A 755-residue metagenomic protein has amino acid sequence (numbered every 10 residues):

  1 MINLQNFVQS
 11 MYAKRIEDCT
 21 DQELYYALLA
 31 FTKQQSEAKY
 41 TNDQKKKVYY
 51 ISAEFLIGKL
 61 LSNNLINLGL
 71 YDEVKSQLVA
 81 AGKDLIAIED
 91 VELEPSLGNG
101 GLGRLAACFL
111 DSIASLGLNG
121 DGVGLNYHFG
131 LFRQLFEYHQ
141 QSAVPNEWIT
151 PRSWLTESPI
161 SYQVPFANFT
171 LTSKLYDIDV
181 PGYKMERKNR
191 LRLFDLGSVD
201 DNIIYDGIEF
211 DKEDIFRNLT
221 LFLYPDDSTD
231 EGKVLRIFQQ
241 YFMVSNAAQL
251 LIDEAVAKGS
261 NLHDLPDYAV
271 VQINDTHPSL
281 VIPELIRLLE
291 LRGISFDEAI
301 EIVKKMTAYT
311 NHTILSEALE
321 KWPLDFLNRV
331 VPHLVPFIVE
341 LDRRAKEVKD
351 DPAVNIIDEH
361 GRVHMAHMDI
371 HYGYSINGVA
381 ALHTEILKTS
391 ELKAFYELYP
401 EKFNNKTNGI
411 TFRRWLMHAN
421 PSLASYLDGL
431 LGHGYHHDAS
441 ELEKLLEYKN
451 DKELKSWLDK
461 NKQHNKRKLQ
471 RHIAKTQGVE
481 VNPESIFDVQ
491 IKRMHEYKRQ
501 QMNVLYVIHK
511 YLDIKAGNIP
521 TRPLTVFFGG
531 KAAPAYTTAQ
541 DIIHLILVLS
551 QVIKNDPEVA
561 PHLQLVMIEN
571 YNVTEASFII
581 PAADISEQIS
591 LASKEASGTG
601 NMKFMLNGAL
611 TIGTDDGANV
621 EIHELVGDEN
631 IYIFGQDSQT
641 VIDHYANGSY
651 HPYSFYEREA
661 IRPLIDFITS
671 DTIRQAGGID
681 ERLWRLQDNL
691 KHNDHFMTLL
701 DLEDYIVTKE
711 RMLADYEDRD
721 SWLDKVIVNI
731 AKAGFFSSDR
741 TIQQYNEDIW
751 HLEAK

Functional and structural regions predicted by a protein language model:
M1-K755: A conserved ligand/cofactor-binding region detector
